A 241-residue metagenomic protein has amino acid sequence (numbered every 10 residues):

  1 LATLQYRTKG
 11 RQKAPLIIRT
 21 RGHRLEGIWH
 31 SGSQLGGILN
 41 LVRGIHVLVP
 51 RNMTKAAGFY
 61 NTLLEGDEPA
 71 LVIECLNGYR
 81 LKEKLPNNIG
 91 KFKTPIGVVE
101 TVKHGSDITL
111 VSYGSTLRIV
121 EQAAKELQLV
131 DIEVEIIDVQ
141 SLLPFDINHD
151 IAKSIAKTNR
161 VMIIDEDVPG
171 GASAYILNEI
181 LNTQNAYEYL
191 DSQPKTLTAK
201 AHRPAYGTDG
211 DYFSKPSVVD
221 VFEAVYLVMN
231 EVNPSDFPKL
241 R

Functional and structural regions predicted by a protein language model:
L1-V111, L117-R118, V134, L240: Conserved thiamine diphosphate
R11-A14, L76-R241: Thiamine diphosphate
